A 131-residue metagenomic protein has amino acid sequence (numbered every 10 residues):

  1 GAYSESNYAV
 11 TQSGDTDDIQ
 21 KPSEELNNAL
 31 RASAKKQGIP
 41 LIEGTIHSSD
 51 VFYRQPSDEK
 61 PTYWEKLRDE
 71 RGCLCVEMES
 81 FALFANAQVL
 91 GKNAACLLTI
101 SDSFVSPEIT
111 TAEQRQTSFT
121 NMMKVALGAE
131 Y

Functional and structural regions predicted by a protein language model:
G1-Y131: Glycine-rich phosphate- or other oxyanion-binding loops that anchor nucleotides, phosphorylated ligands
